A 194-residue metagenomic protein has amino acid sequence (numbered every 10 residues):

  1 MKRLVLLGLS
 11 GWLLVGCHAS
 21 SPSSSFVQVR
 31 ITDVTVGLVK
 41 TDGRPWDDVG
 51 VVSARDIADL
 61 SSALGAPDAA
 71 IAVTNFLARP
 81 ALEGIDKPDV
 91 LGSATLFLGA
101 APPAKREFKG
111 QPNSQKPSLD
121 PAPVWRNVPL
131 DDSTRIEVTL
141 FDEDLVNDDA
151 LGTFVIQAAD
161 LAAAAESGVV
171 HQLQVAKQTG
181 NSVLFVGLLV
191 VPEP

Functional and structural regions predicted by a protein language model:
K2-L7: Sec-dependent signal peptide recognition, specifically the positively charged N-region followed immediately by
V15-G16: C-terminal motif of bacterial Sec signal peptides marking the signal peptidase cleavage site
S20-L91: C2/C2-like lipid-binding beta-sandwich modules
S25-V27, P88-V90, D132-T134, G180-L184: Residues at beta-strand starts and edge strands
F26, D120-W125, R135, G168-V170 (+1 more regions): Intrinsic-disorder/low-complexity, polar/charged segments enriched in Ser/Thr/Lys/Arg/Asp/Glu/Gln
V34-G37, E143-P194: C2-type phospholipid-binding modules
A78-A163: Peripheral membrane lipid-binding modules
